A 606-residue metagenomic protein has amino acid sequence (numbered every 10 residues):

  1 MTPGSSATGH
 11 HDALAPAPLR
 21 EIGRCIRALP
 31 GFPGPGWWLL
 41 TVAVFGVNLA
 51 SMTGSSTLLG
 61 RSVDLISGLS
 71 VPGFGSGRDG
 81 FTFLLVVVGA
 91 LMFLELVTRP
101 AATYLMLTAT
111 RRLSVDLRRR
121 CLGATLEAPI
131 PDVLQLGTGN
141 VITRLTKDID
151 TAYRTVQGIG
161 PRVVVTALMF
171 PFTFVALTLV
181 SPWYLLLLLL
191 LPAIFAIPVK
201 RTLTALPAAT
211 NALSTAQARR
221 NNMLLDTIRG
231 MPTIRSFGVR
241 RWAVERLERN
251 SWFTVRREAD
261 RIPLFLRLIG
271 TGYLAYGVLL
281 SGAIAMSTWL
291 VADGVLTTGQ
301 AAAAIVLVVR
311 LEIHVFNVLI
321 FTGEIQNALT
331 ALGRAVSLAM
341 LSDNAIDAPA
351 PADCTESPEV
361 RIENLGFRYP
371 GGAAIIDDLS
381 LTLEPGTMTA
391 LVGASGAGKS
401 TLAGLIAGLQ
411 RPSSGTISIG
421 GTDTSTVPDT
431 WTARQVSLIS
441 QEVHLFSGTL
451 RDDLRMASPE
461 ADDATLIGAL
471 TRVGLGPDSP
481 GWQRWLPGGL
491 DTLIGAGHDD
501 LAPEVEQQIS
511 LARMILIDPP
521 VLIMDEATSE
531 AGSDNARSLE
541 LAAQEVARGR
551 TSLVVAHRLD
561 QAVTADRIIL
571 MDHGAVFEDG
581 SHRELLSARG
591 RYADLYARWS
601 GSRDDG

Functional and structural regions predicted by a protein language model:
M1-M52, P72-L84, A102, M106 (+5 more regions): Membrane-integrated ABC transporters
T2-G4, L541, G549, R558 (+1 more regions): C-terminal portion of ABC ATPase nucleotide-binding domains
P18-E21, P30-F32, I130, K147-V156 (+11 more regions): An intracellular "coupling" helix at the cytosolic face of ABC transporter transmembrane type-1 domains
G36-T98, T178-W183, T298: Transmembrane helix-loop-helix hairpins at lipid-water interfaces of multipass membrane proteins, especially the type-1
W37-A50, P161-A212, A285-L296, I313: Transmembrane helices of ABC transporter permease
V239, L311-M340: Cytosolic ends of transmembrane helices, especially the final helix of ABC transmembrane type-1 domains
A407: Helix-to-loop junction immediately C-terminal to a conserved catalytic motif
V443-L493, M514, P520, D534 (+1 more regions): Conserved "ABC signature" C-loop
